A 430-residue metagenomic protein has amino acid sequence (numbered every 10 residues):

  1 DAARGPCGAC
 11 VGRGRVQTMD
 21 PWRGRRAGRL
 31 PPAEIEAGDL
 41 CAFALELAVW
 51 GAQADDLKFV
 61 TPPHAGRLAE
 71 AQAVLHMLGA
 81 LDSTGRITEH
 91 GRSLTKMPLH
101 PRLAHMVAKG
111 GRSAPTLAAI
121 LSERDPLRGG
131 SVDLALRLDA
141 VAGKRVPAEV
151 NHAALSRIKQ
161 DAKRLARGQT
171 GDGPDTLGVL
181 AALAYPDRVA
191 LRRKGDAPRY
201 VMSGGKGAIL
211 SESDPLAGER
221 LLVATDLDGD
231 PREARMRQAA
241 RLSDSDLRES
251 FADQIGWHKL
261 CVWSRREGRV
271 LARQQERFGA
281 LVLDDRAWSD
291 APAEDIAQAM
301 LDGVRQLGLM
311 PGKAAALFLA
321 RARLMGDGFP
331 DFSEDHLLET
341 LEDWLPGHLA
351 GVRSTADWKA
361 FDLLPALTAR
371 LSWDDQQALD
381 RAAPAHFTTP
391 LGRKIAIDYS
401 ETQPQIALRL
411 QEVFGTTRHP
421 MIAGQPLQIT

Functional and structural regions predicted by a protein language model:
R4, V16-E339, D343-K359: Second RecA-like catalytic domain
P6-V11: Arginine/glycine-rich "motif VI" loop of SF2 helicases in the C-terminal RecA-like domain
G12, T95, E212, I397-E401: Short hydrophobic alpha-helical segments that form membrane-spanning helices or hydrophobic packing faces of helical
G12-R13, P426: A structure-centric signal for secondary-structure junctions around beta-strands
W358-F361, P365, A369-T430: C-terminal structured domains
